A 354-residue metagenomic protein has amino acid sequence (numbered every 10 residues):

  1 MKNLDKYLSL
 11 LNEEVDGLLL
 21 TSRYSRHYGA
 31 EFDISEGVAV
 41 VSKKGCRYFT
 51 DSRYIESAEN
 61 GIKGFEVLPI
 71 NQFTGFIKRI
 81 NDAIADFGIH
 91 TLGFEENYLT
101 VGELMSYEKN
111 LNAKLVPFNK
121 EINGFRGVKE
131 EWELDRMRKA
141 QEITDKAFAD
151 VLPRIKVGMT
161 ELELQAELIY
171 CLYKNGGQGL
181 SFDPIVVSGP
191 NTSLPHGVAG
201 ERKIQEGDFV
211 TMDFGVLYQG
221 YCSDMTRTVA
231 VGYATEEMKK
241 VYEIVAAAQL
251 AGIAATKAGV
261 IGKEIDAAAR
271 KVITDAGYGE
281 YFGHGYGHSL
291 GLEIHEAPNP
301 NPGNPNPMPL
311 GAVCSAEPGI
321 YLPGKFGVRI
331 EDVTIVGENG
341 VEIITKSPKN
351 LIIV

Functional and structural regions predicted by a protein language model:
M1-V354: Active-site neighborhoods and metal-handling regions in enzymes and metal-associated proteins
